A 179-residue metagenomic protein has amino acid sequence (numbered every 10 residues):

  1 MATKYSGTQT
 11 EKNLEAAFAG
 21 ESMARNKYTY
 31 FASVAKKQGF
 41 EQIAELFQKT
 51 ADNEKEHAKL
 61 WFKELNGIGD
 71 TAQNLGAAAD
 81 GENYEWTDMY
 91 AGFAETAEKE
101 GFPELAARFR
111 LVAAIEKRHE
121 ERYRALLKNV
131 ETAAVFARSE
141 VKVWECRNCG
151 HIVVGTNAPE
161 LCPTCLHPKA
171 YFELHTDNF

Functional and structural regions predicted by a protein language model:
M1-F179: Non-heme di-metal
